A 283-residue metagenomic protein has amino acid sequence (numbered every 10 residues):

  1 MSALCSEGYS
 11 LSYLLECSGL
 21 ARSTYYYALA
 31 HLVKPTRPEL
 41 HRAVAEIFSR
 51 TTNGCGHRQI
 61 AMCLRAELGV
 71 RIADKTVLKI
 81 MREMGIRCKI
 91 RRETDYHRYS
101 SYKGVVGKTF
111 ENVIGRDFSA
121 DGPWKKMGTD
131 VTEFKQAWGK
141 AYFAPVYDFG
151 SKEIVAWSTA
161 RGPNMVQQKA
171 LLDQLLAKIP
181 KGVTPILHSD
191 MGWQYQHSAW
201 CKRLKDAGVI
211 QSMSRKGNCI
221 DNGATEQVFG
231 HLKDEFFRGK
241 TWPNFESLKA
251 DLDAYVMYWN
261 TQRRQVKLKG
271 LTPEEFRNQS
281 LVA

Functional and structural regions predicted by a protein language model:
E7-S10, Q136-Y142: Short, flexible loop/turn motifs enriched in small residues
L11-C17, I60: Short alpha-helical "recognition helix" segments of helix-turn-helix
R22-G122, N218, E274-S280: Basic, flexible linker segments flanking DNA-binding modules in nucleic acid-interacting mobile-element proteins
S100, S189-M191, H197-W200, M213-K233 (+2 more regions): RNase H-like two-metal-ion nuclease catalytic core shared by retroviral integrases and related mobile-element nucleases
I114, K125-F134: Two-metal-ion RNase H-like nuclease active-site motif
K135, G139, S158-P180: Active-site beta-loop-alpha junctions of metal-dependent nucleic acid enzymes, especially the RNase H-like/DDE
D148-F149: Short, acidic, Ser/Thr-enriched surface-loop or helix-capping motifs
K205-V209, H231-A283: C-terminal domain-tail junction helix/linker
